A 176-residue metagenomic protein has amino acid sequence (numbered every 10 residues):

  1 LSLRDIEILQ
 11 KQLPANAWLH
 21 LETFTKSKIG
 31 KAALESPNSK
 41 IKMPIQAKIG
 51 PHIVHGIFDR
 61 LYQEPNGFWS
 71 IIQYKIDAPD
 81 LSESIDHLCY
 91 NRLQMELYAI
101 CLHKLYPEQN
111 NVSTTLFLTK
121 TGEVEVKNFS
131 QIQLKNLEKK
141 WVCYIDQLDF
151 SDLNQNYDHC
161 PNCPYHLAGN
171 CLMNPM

Functional and structural regions predicted by a protein language model:
L1-M176: RecB-family 4Fe-4S metal-dependent nuclease core
